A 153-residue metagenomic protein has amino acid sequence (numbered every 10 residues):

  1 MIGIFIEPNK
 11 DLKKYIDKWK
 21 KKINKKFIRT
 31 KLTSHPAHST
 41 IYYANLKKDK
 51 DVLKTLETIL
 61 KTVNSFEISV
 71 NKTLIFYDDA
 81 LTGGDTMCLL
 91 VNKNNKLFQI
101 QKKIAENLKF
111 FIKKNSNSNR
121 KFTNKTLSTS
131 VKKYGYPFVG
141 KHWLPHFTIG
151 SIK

Functional and structural regions predicted by a protein language model:
M1-V70, D78, N94-K153: Basic, often amphipathic N-terminal segments
L81-D85: Acidic/polar active-site rim loop that often engages polyanionic ligands
T86-K93: Short histidine-centered catalytic/ligand-binding loop motif
